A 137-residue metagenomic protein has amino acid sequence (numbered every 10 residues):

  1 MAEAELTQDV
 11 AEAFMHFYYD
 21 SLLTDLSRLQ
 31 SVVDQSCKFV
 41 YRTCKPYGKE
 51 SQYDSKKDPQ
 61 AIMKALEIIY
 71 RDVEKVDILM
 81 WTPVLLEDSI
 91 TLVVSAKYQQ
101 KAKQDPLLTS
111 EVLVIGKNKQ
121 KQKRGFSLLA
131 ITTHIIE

Functional and structural regions predicted by a protein language model:
M1-T24: Short, low-complexity N-terminal intrinsically disordered segments enriched in polar/charged residues
D9, S27, K57-Q60: Generic alpha-helical secondary structure signal
V10-A13, S21, Q35, E74-K75 (+1 more regions): Eukaryotic beta-rich interaction modules
Y18, R28-Q30, I115: Hydrophobic pocket/interface hotspot
D20-S27, D34, K38, E67 (+4 more regions): Short amphipathic alpha-helices and their capping/turn residues within compact interaction modules
Q30, R42-T43, Q122-F126: Classical protein tyrosine phosphatase
Q35-D88: A solvent-exposed, acidic/Ser-Thr-rich amphipathic alpha-helical stretch
E74-I78, T82-L85, S89-V93, K101-E137: Short beta-strand edge/turn micro-motifs at domain boundaries
